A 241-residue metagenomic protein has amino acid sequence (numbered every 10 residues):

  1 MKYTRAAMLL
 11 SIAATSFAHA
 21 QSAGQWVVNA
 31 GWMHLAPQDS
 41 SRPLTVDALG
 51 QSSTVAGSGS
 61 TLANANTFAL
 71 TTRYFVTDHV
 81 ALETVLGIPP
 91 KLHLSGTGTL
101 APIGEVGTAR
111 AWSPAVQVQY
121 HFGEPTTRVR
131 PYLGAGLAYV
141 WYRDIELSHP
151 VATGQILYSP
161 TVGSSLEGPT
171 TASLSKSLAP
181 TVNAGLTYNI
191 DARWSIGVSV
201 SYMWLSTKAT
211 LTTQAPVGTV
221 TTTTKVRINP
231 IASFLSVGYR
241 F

Functional and structural regions predicted by a protein language model:
M1-G24: Cleavable N-terminal export/targeting peptides
H19-T71, G238-R240: Short glycine/proline- and aromatic-enriched beta-strand/turn motifs that initiate or cap beta-hairpins
S22, W26, H34-A36, P43 (+7 more regions): Extracytoplasmic low-complexity repetitive segments enriched in small/polar residues
Q25, A36, T71-A152, I228-F241: Gram-negative (and chloroplast) outer-membrane scaffold detector with strong preference for beta-barrel transmembrane
S41-S58, G96-I103, I145-A172, K208-K225: Solvent-exposed loop segments that connect transmembrane elements
S60-N66, T108-S113, T170-A179, K225-N229: Short sequence motifs at beta-strands and strand-loop junctions characteristic of Gram-negative outer-membrane
K91, S95, D191-F241: Predominantly the C-terminal beta-signal and adjacent terminal strand-loop region of outer-membrane beta-barrel
F122-G197: A charged, solvent-exposed segment within the mature domains of Sec-exported extracytoplasmic proteins
